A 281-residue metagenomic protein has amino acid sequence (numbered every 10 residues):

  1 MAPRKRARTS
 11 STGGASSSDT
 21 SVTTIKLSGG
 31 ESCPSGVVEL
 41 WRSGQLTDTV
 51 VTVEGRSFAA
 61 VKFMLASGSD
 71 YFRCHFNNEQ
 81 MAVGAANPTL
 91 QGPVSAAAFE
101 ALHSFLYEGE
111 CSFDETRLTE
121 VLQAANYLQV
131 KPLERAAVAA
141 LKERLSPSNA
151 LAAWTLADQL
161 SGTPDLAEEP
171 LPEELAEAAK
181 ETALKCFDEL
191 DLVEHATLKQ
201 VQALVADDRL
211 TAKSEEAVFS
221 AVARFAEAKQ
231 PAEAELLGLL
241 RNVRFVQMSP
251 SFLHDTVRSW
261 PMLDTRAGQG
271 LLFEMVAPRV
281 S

Functional and structural regions predicted by a protein language model:
A2-F63, A97, A101-T116: N-terminal BTB/POZ boundary and linker segment
K5, A234-S281: Acidic, low-complexity intrinsically disordered termini and linkers
A7, S161, T182, C186 (+3 more regions): Signature of small Cys/His-rich zinc-finger-like modules used by ubiquitin/SUMO E3 ligases
G44, D48-A85, F99-S104, P132-A139 (+1 more regions): Alpha-helical oligomerization interface recognition
G44-L46, V53-G55, A60, S67 (+8 more regions): Eukaryote-biased feature marking scaffold/signaling PDZ-domain proteins and nuclear chromatin regulators
M81-A98, L156-L160, V243: Charge-dense polyanion-binding interfaces
A101-A203, L210, P231, E235-L239: Post-BTB helical module
A217-K229, E235: Hydrophobic, mid-to-C-terminal alpha-helical segments
